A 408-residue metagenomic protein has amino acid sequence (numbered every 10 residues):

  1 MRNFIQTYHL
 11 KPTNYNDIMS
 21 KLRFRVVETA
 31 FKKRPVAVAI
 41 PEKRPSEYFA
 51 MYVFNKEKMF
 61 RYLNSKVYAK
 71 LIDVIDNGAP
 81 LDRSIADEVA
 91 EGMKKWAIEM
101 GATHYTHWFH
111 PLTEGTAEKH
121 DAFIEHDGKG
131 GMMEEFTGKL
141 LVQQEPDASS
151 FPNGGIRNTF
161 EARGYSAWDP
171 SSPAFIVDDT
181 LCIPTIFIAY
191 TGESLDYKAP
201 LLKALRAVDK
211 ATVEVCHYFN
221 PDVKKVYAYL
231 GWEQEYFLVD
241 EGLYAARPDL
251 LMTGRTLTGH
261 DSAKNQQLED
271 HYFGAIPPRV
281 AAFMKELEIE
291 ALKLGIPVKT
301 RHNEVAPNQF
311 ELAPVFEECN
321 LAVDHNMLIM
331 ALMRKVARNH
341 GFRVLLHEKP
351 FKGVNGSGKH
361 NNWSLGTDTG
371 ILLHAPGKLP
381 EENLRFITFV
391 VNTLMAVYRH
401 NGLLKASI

Functional and structural regions predicted by a protein language model:
Q6-H9: Low-complexity, intrinsically disordered or signal/transmembrane-proximal segments
I18, V26, E42-V53, R206 (+2 more regions): Flexible inter-domain linker/hinge segments
R23-V26, M93-G101, Y105-T106, L201 (+3 more regions): A broad "ordered helical/assembly scaffold" signature
F24, F31-G138, V142-N158: Histidine/acidic residue-rich metal-binding segments in metalloenzymes
A162-L346, F351-I408: Glycine-rich, acidic/polar active-site loops that bind/position phosphate-bearing ligands
